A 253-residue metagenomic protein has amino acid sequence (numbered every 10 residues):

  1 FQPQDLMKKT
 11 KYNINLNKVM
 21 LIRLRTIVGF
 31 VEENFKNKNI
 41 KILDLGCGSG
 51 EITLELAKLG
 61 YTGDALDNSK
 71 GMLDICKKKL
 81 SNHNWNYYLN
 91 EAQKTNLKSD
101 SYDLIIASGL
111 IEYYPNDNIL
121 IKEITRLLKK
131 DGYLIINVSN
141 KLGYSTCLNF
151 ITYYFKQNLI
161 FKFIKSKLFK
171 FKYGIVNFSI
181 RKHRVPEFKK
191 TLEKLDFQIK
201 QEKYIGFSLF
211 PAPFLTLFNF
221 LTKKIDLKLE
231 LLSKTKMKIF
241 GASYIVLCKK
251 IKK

Functional and structural regions predicted by a protein language model:
F1-K36, E55, M72: Conserved class I S-adenosyl-L-methionine
N39-G46: Conserved class I S-adenosyl-L-methionine
S49-K94: Class I SAM-dependent methyltransferase SAM/SAH-binding core
I106: A conserved beta-strand element that flanks and buttresses the S-adenosyl-L-methionine
G109-Y113: Short catalytic micro-motifs in class I SAM-dependent methyltransferases
N118-Y133: A short glycine-rich, Lys/Arg-flanked "PGG" loop and its adjoining helix->strand segment in the class I
I135-F163: Conserved class I S-adenosyl-L-methionine
F169, R181, P186-K190, K200-K253: A C-terminal cap/extension of S-adenosyl-L-methionine-dependent methyltransferases that defines the acceptor-substrate
